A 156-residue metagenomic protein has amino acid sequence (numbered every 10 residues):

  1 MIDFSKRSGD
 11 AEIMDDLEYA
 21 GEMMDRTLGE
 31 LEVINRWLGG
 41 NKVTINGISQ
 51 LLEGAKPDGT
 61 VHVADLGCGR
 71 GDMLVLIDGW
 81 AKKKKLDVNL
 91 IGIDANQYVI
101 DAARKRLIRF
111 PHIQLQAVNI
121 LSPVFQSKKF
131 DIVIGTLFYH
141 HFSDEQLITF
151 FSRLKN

Functional and structural regions predicted by a protein language model:
M1-L17: N-terminal auxiliary segments of SAM/dcSAM-dependent transferases
L17, G21-L52: Class I SAM-dependent methyltransferase Rossmann-like catalytic core, especially the SAM/SAH-binding loop
A64, R70-S122: Class I SAM-dependent methyltransferase SAM/SAH-binding core
P123-K128: Short amphipathic alpha-helix with an adjacent loop that forms part of the alpha/beta core around
I134: A conserved beta-strand element that flanks and buttresses the S-adenosyl-L-methionine
F138: Hydrophobic adenine-recognition pocket in adenosine-nucleotide-binding enzymes
F142-R153: A short, conserved alpha-helix within the catalytic core of class I
